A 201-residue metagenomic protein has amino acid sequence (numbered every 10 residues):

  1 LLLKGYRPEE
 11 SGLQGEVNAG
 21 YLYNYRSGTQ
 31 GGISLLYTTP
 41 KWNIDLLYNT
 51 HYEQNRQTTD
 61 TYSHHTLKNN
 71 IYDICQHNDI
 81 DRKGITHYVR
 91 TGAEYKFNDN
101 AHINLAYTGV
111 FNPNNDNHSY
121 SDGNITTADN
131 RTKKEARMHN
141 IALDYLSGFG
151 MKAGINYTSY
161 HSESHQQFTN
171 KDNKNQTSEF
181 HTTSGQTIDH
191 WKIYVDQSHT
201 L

Functional and structural regions predicted by a protein language model:
L1-S119, A128-Y160, D196-L201: Membrane-proximal, glycine/serine-rich, low-complexity loop/turn segments characteristic of large bacterial
T66, I71, T169-S178: Solvent-exposed loop segments that connect transmembrane elements
H118, H165-Q166: Extended amphipathic alpha-helical scaffold segments
D122: Short, conserved phosphate-binding/catalytic loop or strand-edge motifs used in phosphoryl-/nucleotidyl-transfer
T127-R131, N175-T183: Juxtamembrane helix-loop boundaries in multi-pass membrane proteins
M138, F168-T169, H190-W191: Beta-propeller domains
H161, Q167-K174, T183-G185: DNA polymerase sliding clamps and clamp-related checkpoint/processivity subunits
H181-L201: Outer-membrane beta-barrel transmembrane domain signature of Gram-negative proteins, especially the mid-to-C-terminal
